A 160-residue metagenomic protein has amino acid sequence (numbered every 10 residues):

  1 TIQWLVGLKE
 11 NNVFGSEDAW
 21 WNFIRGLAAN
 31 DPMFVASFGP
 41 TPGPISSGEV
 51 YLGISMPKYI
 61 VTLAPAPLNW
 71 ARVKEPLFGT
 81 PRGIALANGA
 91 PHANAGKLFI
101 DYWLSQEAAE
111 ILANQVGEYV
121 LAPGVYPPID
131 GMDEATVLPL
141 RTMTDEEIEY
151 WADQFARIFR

Functional and structural regions predicted by a protein language model:
T1-E49: Extracytoplasmic ligand-binding site segments that recognize negatively charged/polar headgroups
Q3, F23-A28, P65-A90: Periplasmic-binding protein-like
W4, Y102-V125: Periplasmic-binding protein-like
G7-E10, T80-H92, I111-Q115: A bilobed periplasmic-binding-protein/Venus flytrap-type ligand-binding module shared by bacterial periplasmic
T41-P44, I60, G96, A109: Short, hydrophobic alpha-helical packing/hinge segments within bilobed ligand-binding/sensory domains
S46-N69: A ligand-binding cleft/hinge motif common to bilobed small-molecule-binding domains
F99: Substrate/cofactor-recognition hotspot
P127-R160: Extracellular/periplasmic bilobal clamshell ligand-binding domains
